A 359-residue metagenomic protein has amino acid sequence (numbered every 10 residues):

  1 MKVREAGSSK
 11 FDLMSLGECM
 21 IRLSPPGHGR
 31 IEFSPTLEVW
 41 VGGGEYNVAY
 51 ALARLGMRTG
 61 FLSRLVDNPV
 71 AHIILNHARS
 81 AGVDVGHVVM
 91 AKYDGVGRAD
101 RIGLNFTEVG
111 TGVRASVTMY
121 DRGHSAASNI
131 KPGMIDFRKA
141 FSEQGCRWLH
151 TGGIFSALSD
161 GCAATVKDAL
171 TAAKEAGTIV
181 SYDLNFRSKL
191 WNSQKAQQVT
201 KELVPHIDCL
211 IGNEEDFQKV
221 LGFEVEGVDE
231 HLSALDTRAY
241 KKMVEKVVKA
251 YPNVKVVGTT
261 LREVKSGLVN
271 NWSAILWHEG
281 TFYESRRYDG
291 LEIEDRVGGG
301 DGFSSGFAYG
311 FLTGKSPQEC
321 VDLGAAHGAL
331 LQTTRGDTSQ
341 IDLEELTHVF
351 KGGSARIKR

Functional and structural regions predicted by a protein language model:
M1-I31: Positively charged, low-complexity intrinsically disordered leader regions
H28-Y50: Short catalytic helix/loop segments, enriched in acidic residues and glycine and frequently bearing histidine
W40, N47-T59, S80, G310-T313: Alpha-helix C-terminal capping segments
R58, L62-G153, L346-R359: Conserved N-terminal subdomain of the carbohydrate kinase-like
I135, A163-D168, Q194-K201: Charged helix-capping and loop-helix junction motifs
A176, L190-T281: Conserved phosphate/ATP/ADP-binding segment of small-molecule kinases
G177-L184: Short beta-strand/loop segments at the ligand-binding rim of alpha/beta enzyme cores
G267, Y283-G353: Conserved post-catalytic alpha-helical subdomain immediately downstream of the catalytic base and nucleotide-binding
